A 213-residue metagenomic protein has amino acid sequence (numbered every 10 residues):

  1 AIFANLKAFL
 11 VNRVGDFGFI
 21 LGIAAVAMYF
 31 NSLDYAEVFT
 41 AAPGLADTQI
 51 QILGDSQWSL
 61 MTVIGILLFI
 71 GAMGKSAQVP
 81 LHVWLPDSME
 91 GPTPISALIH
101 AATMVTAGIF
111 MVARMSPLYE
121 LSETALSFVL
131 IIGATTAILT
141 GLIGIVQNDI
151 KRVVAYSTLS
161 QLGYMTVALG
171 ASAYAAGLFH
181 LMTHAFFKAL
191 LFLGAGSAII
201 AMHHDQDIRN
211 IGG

Functional and structural regions predicted by a protein language model:
A1-G213: Hydrophobic transmembrane alpha-helices and their helix-loop junctions in integral membrane proteins
